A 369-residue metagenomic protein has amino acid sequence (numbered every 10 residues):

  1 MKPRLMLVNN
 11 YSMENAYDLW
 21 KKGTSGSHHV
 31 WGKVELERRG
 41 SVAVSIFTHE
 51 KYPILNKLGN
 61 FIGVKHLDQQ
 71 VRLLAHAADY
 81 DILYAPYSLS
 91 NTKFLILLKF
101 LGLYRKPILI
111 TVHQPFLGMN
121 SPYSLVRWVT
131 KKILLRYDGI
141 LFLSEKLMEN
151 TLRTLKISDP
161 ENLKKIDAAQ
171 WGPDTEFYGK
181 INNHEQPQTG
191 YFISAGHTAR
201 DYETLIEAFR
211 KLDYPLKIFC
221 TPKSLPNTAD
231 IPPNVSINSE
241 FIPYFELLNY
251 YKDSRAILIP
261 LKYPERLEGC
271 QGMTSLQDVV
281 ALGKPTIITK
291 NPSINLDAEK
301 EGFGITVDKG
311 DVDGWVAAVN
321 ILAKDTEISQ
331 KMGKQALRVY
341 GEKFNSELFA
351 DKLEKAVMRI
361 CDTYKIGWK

Functional and structural regions predicted by a protein language model:
V71-D79, N120-F142: Membrane-proximal helix-turn-helix segments that form the acceptor-binding/catalytic region of lipid-linked
D138-K164, P173-T175: A short, active-site helix/loop in glycosyltransferases that binds the activated sugar's phosphate group
L152, D167-T189, N227-A229: Acidic anion/phosphate-binding donor-loop and adjacent secondary structure in glycosyltransferase catalytic cores
H184-R200, L205-R210, Y214-K217, I259: Conserved donor-binding/catalytic core segment of Leloir-type glycosyltransferases
C220, P226-A256: Nucleotide-activated donor-binding/catalytic signature segment of Leloir-type glycosyltransferases, i.e., the conserved
Y251-G269, K284: Acidic donor-binding loop of glycosyltransferase active sites
E301, I305-V312, V319-E327: Conserved acidic donor-binding segment of nucleotide-sugar-dependent glycosyltransferases
I321, I328-K343, K355: A short, well-ordered alpha-helix in the C-terminal region of glycosyltransferases
